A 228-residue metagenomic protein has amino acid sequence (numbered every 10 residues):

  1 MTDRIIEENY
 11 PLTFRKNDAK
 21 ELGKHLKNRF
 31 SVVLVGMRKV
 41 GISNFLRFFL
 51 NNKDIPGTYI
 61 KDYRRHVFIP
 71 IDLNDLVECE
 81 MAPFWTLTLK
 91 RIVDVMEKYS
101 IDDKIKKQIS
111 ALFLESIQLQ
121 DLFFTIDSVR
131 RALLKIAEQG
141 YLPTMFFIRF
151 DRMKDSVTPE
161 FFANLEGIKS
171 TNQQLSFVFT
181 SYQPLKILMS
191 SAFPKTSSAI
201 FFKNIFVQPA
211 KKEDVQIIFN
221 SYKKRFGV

Functional and structural regions predicted by a protein language model:
D3, Y141-P143, K154-V228: The catalytic "switch" region of P-loop NTPases
R4-K16: Dynamic helix-loop-helix/coil hinge segments at AAA+ ATPase domain boundaries and subdomain interfaces
R15, I42, Q208: A Lys-centered signature of the CheY-like receiver
R15-H25: Pre-Walker A adenine-sensing motif
N17, P83, L87, E213-I218: Generic alpha-helical secondary structure signal
A19, R130, F162-A163: A short, noncatalytic alpha-helical element within ATPase nucleotide-binding/catalytic domains
N28-K154, P159, L175: P-loop NTPase nucleotide-binding core
